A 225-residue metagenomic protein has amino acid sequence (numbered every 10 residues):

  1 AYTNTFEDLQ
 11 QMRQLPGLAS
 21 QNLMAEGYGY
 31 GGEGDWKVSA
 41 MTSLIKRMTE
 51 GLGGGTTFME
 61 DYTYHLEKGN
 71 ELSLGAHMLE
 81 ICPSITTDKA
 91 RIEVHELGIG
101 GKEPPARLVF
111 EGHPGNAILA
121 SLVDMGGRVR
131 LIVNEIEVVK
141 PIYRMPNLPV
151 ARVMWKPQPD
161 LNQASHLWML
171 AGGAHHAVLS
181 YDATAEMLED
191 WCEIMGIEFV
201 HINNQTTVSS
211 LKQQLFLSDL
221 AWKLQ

Functional and structural regions predicted by a protein language model:
A1-Q14: A charged, amphipathic alpha-helical module
T3-N4, T57-E60, H201-N203: General beta-strand structural signal in soluble alpha/beta enzymes
T5-F6, D61-Y62, A183: Fold-independent oxyanion-binding glycine-rich loops and adjacent beta-strand/coil segments at enzyme active sites
Q10, I45-L52, C192-M195, F199: Structural signal for hydrophobic packing residues in well-ordered secondary-structure cores of soluble enzyme domains
Q14-G31: A short, gly/pro- and small-residue-rich
L15-L18, N70-A76, S218-D219: Short glycine/threonine-rich loop-to-helix capping motif typified by GTGT followed within a few residues by an Asp-Pro
G27-R152: C-terminal catalytic subdomain
K102-Q225: Extended hydrophobic packing segments that form well-structured cores
